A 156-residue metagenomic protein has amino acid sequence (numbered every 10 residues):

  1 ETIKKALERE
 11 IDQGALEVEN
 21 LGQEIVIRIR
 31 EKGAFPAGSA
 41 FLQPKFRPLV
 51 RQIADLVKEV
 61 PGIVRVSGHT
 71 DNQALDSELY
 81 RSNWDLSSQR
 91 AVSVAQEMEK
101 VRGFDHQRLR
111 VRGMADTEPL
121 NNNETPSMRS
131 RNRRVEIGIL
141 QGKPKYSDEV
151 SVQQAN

Functional and structural regions predicted by a protein language model:
E1-G33, Y146-N156: Juxtamembrane linker/hinge segments adjacent to a transmembrane helix in small membrane proteins
A6-E10, I53-L56, V60-I63, V94-E97 (+1 more regions): Structured segments of extracytoplasmic/periplasmic soluble domains in secreted or envelope-associated proteins
D12-L21, G62-G68, Q107-R110: Short beta-strand elements
G14-A15, I53, E124: Generic recognition of flexible, low-complexity loop/linker segments
Q23-I25, G62, D116: Beta-strand-connecting loop/turn residues
R28, A34-P48, V57, H69-N156: Periplasmic OmpA-like peptidoglycan-binding domain that tethers envelope proteins to the cell wall
